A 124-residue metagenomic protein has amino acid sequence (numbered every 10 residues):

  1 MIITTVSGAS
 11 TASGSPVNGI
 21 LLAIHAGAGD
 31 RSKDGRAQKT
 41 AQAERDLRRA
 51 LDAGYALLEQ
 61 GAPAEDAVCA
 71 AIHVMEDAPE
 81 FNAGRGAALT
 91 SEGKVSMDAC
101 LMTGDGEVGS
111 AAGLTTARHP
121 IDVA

Functional and structural regions predicted by a protein language model:
I2-A124: Alpha/propeptide regions of enzymes that mature by internal proteolysis
